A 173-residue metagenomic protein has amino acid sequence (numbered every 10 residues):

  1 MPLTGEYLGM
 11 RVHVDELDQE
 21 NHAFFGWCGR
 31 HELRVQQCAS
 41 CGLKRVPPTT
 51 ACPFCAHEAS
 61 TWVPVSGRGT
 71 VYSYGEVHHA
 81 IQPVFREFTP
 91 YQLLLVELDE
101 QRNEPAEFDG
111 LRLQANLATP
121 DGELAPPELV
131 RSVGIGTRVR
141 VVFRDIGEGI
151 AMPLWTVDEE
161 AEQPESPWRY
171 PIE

Functional and structural regions predicted by a protein language model:
M1-R34, V133, G147: A broadly conserved sequence feature marking short terminus-proximal activation segments in nucleic acid-centric
H31-R34, P48, V65-G67, S132: Short metal-coordination and nucleic-acid-contact micro-motifs, chiefly zinc-binding Cys/His arrays
Q37-S40, F54-H57: Short, cysteine/histidine-rich loop/knuckle motifs that typically chelate Zn2+
V46, S60-T61: Short functional micro-motifs and their immediate structural scaffolds
G69-Y72, R138: Conserved hydrophobic positions within beta-strands
Y72-V130: Glycine-rich active-site loops that engage anionic ligands at enzyme catalytic sites
Q101, G110-E173: Well-ordered alpha/beta subsegment
